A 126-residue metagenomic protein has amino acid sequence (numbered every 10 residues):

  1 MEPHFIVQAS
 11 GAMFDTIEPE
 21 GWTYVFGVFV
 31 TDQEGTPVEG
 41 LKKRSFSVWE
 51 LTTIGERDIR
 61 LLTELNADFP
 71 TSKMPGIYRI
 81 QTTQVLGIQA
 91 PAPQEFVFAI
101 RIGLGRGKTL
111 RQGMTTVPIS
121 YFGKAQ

Functional and structural regions predicted by a protein language model:
M1-V7: Proline/serine/threonine-rich low-complexity linkers at boundaries of modular beta-sandwich domains
A9, T16-P37: Beta-strand-rich structural segments
A9-I17, E56-K73: Short amphipathic beta-strand and strand-loop transition segments with alternating hydrophobic
V25-F29, R79-Q81, V97-R101: Beta-strand secondary-structure signal
T31-L61: Short flexible loop/turn segments that cap and initiate beta-strands
P70-Q94: Aromatic sugar-binding surface patches on proteins that engage polysaccharides or sugar-phosphate polymers
Q89-L110: Short, aromatic- and glycine-rich surface loops/edge beta-strands on solvent-exposed regions
K108-Q126: Short beta-strand elements
